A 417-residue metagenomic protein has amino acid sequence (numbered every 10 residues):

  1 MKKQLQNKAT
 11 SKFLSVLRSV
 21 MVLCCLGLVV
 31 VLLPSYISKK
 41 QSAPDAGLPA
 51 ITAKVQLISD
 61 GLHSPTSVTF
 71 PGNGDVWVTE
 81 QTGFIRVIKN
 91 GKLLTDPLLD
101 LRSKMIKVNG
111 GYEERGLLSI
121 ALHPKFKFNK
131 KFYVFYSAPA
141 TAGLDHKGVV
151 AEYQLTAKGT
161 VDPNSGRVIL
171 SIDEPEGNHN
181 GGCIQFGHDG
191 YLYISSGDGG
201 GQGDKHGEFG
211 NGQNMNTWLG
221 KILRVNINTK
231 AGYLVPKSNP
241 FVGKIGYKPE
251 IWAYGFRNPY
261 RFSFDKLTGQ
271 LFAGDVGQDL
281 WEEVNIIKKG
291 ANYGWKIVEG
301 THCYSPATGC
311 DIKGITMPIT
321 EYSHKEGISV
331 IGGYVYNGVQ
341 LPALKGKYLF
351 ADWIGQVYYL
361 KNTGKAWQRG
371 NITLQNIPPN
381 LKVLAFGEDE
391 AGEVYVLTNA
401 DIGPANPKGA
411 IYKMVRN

Functional and structural regions predicted by a protein language model:
M1-V16: N-terminal secretory signal peptides that target proteins for export/translocation
L17-C25: Sec-dependent signal peptide hydrophobic core
C24, L28-A46: Bacterial Sec-dependent signal peptides at the C-terminal "C-region" and cleavage site
Q41-D198, R261-F264, G269-G277, E326-G364 (+1 more regions): Acidic, Gly/Ser/Thr-rich repeat motifs that build Ca2+-stabilized beta-propeller blades
D96-Y112, S165-G181, W218, T229-W252 (+2 more regions): Surface-exposed loop and turn segments in beta-propeller and other repeat-based domains that flank or scaffold
G148-K158, G210-I227, I287-K288, I411-V415: Beta-propeller blade signature
P240, P249-K289: Acidic, glycine-rich loop-and-beta core segments that form the ion-binding/anion-interacting portion of active sites
W367-E390: Conserved blade-ending motifs and adjacent loop-strand segments that build the rim/top face of beta-propeller domains
